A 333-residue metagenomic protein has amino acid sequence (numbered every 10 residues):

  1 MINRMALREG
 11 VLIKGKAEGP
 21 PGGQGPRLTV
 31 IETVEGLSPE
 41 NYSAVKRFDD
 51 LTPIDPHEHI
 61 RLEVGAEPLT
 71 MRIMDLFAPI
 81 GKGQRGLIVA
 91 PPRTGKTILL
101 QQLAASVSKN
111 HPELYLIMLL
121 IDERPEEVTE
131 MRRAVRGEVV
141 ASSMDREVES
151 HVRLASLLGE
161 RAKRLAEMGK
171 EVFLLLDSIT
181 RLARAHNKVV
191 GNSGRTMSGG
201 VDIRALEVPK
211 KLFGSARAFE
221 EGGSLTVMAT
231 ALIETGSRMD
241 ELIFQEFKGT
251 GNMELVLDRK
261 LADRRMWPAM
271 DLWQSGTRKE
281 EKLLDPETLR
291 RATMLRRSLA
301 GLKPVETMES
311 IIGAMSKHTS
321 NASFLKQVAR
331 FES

Functional and structural regions predicted by a protein language model:
I2-K14, Q24: Short nucleic-acid-contacting surface segments enriched for D/E, G, S/T with interspersed K/R
G10, G19-I88: P-loop NTP-binding catalytic core
L12, P26-L28, H57, V227 (+2 more regions): Broad gene-expression machinery/nucleic-acid interaction feature
T94, L103-V107, P112-S333: P-loop NTPase catalytic core
T97: Walker A/P-loop
